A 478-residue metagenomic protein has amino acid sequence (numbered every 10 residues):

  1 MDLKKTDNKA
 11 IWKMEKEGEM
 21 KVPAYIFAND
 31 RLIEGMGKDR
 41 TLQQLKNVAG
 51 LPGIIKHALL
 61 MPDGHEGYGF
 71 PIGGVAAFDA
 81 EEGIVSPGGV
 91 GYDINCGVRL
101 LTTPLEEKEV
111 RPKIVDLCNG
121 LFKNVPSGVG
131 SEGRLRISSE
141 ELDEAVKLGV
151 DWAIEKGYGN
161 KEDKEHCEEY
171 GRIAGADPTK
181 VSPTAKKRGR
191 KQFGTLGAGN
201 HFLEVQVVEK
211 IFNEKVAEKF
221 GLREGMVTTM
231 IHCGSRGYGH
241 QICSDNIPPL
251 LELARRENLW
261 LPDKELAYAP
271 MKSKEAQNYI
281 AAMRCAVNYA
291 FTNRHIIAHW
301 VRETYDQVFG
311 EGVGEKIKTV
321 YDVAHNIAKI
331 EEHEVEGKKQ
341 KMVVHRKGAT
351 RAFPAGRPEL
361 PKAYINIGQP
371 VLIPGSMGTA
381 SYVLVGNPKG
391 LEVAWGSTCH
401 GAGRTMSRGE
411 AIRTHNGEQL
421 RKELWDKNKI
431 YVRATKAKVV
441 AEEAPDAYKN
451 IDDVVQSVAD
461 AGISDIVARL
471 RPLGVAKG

Functional and structural regions predicted by a protein language model:
D2-Q44, I54-L60, Y68-F70, A76 (+2 more regions): Domain-length cofactor-binding catalytic modules of enzymes
G50-L51: Short, conserved catalytic or adaptor-binding loops enriched in Gly and charged residues
C96-P104: Acidic/polar active-site rim loop that often engages polyanionic ligands
E107: Patatin-like phospholipase
